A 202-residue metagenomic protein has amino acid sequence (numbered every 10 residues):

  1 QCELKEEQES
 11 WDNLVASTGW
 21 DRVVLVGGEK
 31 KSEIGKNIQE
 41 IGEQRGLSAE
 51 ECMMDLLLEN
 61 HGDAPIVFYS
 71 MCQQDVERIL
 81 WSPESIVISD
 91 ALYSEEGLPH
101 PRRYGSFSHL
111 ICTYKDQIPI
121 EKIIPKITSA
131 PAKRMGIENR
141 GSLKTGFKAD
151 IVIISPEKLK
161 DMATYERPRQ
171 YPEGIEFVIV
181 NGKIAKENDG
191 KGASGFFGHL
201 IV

Functional and structural regions predicted by a protein language model:
Q1-T113: Active-site neighborhoods of metal-dependent hydrolases
E50-M53, P65, P119-P125, K186-N188: Acidic/polar loop patches that form or flank catalytic/metal-binding clefts of enzymes that bind anionic ligands
E59-D63, Y93-L98, P131-R134, K160-M162 (+1 more regions): Flexible loop/turn segments at secondary-structure boundaries
A64-V76, I120-I124, A132-R169: Acidic, glycine-enriched loop/beta-strand segments at the rims of small-molecule binding/catalytic pockets
R78-E84, S89-D90, P101, I151-H199: C-terminal cap of metal-dependent C-N hydrolases
S94-E96, T113-D116, M162-R167: Short beta-alpha connecting loops at secondary-structure transitions that line or flank enzyme active sites
S106-K133: Gly/His-enriched, cation/cofactor- and phosphate-binding structural elements
